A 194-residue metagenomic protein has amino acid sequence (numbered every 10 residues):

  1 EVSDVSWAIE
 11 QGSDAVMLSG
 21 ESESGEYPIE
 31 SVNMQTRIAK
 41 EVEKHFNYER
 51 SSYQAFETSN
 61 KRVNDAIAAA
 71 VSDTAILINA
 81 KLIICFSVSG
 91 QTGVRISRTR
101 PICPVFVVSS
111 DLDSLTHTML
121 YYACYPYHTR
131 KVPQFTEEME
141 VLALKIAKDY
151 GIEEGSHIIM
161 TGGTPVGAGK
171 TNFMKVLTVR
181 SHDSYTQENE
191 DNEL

Functional and structural regions predicted by a protein language model:
D4-P28: Glycine-rich phosphate-binding active-site loops on the catalytic face of alpha/beta enzymes
A8, I96, I158: Conserved, mostly hydrophobic/aromatic
S19-G20, G25, K44-Q54, K81 (+1 more regions): Flexible, glycine/charged-enriched surface loops at secondary-structure junctions
S22-K44, N172-L177: C-terminal helical cap(s) of enzyme catalytic domains, especially alpha/beta-barrels
Q35-S72, Q187-L194: Long, charged amphipathic helices and adjacent flexible linkers at domain junctions
A66-A80, M139-G151, S156: Phosphate-interacting basic helix/loop segments used at nucleotide- and nucleic-acid interfaces
T92-V94, R100-E137: Nucleotide-binding motor/catalytic cores of P-loop/tubulin-like NTPases across gene-expression machines
L144-I146, Y150-V166, T171-S184: C-terminal binding/interaction regions
